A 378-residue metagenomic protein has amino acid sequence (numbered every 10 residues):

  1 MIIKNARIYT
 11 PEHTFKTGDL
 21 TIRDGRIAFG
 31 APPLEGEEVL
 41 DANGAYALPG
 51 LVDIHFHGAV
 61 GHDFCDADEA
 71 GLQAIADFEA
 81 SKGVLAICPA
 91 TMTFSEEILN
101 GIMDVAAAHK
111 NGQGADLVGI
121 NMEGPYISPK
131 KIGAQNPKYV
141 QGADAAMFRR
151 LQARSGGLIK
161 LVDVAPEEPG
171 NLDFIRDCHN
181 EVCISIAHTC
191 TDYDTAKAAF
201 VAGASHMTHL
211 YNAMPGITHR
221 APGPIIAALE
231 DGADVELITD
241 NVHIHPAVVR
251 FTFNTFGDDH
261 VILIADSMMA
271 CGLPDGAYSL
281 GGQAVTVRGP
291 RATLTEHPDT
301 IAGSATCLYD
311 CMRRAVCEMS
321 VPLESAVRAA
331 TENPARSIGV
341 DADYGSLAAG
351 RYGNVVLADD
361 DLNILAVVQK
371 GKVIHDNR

Functional and structural regions predicted by a protein language model:
M1-L48: Histidine-rich, glycine-flanked metal-binding segment
A6, R336, S346-R378: C-terminal cap of metal-dependent C-N hydrolases
G44, M122, C178, M207 (+2 more regions): Conserved, mostly hydrophobic/aromatic
A45-Y46, I54, F64-D116, K138-R154 (+1 more regions): Alpha-helical scaffold segments that flank or form the walls of functional sites
H57, Q73-I102, A115-S128, S155-E167 (+4 more regions): Divalent metal-dependent hydrolysis catalytic cores, especially in the metallo-beta-lactamase
F78-C88, S128-G156, A198-L210, A221-D234 (+1 more regions): Active-site gating loops and adjacent loop-to-helix segments of metal-dependent hydrolytic enzymes
A153-L273: Active-site core of metal-dependent hydrolases
P224-V235, F253-A265, C271-R351, V355-L357: His/Asp/Glu-enriched, well-ordered alpha-helical/loop segment that forms or immediately abuts the divalent-metal
